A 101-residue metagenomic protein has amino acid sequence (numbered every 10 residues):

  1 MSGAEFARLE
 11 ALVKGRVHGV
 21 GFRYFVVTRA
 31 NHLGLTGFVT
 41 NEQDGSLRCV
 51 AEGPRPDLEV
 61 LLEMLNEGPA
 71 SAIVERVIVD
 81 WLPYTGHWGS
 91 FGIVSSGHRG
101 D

Functional and structural regions predicted by a protein language model:
M1-D101: Intrinsically disordered, low-complexity, mixed-charge
